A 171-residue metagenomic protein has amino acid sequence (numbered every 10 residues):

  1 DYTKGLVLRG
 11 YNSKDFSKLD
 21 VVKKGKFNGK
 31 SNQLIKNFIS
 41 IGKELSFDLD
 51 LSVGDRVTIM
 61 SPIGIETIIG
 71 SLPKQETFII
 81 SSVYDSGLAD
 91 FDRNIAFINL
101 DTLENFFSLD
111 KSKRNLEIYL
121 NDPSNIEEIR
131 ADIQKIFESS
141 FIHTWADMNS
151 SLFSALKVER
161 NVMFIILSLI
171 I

Functional and structural regions predicted by a protein language model:
D1-K111: A structural signal for hydrophobic secondary-structure junctions, strongest on transmembrane helix-loop-helix units
S71-M163: Mechanotransmission and gating elements of multispan inner-membrane complexes involved in transport and envelope
N161-I171: A hydrophobic alpha-helix feature that marks transmembrane segments and, especially, their cytosolic C-terminal ends
